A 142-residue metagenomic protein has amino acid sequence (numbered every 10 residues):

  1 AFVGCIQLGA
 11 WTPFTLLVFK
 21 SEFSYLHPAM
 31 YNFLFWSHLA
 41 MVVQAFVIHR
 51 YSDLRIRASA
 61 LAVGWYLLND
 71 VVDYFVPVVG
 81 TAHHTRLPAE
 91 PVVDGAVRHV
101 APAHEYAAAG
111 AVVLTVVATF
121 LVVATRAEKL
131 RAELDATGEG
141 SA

Functional and structural regions predicted by a protein language model:
A1-F19: Small-polar-interrupted transmembrane alpha-helices in polytopic inner-membrane proteins
F2-Q7, A58-N69: Central hydrophobic cores of alpha-helical transmembrane segments in multi-pass integral membrane proteins
P13-S24, Y74-V79: Juxtamembrane "helix-exit" motif on the non-cytosolic side of transmembrane helices
F23-W36: Non-cytosolic membrane-interface motifs at loop->transmembrane helix junctions
F33-M41, V113: Membrane-embedded alpha-helical segments of multi-pass membrane proteins, especially the transmembrane helices
L39-I56: Alpha-helical transmembrane segments in multipass membrane proteins, preferentially the mid-helix core
P77-T81, T85-A124: Membrane-interface transmembrane-helix boundary segments in multi-pass integral membrane proteins
L121-E139: Membrane-interface capping segments at transmembrane-helix boundaries
